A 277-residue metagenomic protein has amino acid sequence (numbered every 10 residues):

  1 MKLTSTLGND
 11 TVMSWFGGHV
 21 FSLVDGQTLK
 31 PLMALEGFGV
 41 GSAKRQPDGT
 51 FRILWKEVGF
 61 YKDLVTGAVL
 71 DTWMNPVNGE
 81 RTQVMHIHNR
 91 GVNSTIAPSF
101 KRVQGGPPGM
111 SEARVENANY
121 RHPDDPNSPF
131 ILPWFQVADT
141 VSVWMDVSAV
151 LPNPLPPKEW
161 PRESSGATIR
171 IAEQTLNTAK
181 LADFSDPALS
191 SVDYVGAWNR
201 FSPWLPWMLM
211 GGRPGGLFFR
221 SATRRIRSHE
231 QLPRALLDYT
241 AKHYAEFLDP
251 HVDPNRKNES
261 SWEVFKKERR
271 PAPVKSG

Functional and structural regions predicted by a protein language model:
M1-D71, G212, G216-S276: N-terminal segment immediately downstream of the Sec signal-peptide cleavage site in secreted/extracellular proteins
G26-N177: Predominantly extracellular/secreted and cell-surface proteins with exposed, flexible low-complexity segments
P126-G277: A eukaryote-biased signal for long
